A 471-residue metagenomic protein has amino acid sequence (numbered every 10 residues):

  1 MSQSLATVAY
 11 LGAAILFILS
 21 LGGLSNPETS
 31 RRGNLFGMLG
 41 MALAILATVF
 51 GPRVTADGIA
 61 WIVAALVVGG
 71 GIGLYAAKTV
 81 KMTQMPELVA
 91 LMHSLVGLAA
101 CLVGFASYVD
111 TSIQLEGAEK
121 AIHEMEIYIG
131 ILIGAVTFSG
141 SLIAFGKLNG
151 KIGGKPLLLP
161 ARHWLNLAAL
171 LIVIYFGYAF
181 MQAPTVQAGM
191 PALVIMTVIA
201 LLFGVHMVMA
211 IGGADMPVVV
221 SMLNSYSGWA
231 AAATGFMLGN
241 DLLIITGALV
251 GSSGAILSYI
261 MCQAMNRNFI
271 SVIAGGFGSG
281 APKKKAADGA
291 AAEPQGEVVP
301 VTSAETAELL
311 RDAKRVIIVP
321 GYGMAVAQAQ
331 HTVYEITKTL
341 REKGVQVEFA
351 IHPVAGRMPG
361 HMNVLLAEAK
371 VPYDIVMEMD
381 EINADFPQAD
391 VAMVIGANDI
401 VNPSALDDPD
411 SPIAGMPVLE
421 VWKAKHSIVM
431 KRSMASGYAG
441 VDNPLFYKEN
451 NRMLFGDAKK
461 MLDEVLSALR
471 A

Functional and structural regions predicted by a protein language model:
M1-A14, G51-G70, H123-F138, V186-I199: Structural signature of hydrophobic alpha-helical transmembrane segments
A14, I18, F36-A47, W61-G69 (+11 more regions): Alpha-helical transmembrane segments in multi-pass membrane proteins
L16-T29, G70-V89, S141-P156, F203-M216 (+1 more regions): C-terminal ends of transmembrane helices
R31-G40, I62-A64, Q84-V96, P156-N166 (+1 more regions): Cytoplasmic-side transmembrane-helix entry/capping segments in multi-pass membrane proteins
T48-V63, Y75-Q84, C101-A118, M181-T185: Transmembrane alpha-helix boundary signature
A106-A118, F180-Q187, V218, S225-T246: Transmembrane helix-loop junctions at the membrane interface of multipass transporters and ion channels
L249-A313: Membrane-interfacial segments at transmembrane helix termini in multi-pass membrane proteins
P294-A471: Structured cytosolic domains appended to multi-pass membrane proteins
